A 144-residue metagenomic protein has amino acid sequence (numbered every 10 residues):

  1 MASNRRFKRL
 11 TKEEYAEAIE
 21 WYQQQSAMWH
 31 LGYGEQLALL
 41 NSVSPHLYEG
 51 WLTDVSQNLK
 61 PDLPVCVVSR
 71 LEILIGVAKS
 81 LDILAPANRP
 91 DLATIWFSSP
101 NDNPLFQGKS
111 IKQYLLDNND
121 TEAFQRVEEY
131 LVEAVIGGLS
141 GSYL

Functional and structural regions predicted by a protein language model:
M1-L144: Non-transmembrane "mature" sequence context
